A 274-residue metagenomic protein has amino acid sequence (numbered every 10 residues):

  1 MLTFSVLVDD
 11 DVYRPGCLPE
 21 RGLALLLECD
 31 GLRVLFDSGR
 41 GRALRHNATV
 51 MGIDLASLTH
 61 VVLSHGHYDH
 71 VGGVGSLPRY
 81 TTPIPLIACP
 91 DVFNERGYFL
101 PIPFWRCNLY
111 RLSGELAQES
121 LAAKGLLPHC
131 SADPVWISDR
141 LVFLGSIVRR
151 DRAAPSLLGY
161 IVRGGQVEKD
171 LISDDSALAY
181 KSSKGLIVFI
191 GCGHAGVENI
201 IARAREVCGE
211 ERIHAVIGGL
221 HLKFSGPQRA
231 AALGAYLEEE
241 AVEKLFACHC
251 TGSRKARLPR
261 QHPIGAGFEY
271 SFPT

Functional and structural regions predicted by a protein language model:
L2-M51, L171, D175-I190: Conserved beta-strand hairpin/beta-sheet module of binuclear metal-dependent hydrolase folds, prominently
D11-R14, A43, F93-E95, R149-A153 (+2 more regions): Short, acidic Gly/Pro/Ser/Thr-rich loop/turn segments
C17-L18, L32-H60, I102, I161-V162 (+1 more regions): Pre-active-site segment of Zn-dependent metallo-hydrolases
L27, D37, A48, H65 (+4 more regions): Divalent metal-coordination and catalytic microenvironments
A43-N94, E206-A215: Active-site metal-binding motif and surrounding structural segment of the metallo-beta-lactamase
D54, P103-C107, L233-G234: Short, hinge-like loop/turn segments at secondary-structure boundaries
H70, P85, L171-A266: Cap/insert and terminal regions of metallo-dependent hydrolase folds
F93-S176, I264-P273: Metallo-beta-lactamase
